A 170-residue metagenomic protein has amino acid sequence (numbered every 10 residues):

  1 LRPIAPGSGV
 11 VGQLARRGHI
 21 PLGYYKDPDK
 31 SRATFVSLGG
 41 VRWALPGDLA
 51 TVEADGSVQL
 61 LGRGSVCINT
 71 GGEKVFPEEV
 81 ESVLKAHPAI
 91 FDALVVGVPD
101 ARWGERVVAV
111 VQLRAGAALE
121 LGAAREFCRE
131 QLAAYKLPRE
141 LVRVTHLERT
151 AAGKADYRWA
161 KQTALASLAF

Functional and structural regions predicted by a protein language model:
L1-V10: Conserved adenylate-forming
A5-P6, K26-D27, D156: Short, solvent-exposed helix-helix connector turns and helix-capping sites enriched in acidic/polar residues
G12, R16-R17, L22-K26, A33-T34 (+3 more regions): AMP-binding/adenylate-forming catalytic core of the ANL superfamily
L141-V144: General small-molecule cofactor/ligand-binding pocket signal
Q162-F170: Acidic/polar alpha-helix N-cap and adjacent early helical turns within long charge-rich amphipathic helices/linkers
